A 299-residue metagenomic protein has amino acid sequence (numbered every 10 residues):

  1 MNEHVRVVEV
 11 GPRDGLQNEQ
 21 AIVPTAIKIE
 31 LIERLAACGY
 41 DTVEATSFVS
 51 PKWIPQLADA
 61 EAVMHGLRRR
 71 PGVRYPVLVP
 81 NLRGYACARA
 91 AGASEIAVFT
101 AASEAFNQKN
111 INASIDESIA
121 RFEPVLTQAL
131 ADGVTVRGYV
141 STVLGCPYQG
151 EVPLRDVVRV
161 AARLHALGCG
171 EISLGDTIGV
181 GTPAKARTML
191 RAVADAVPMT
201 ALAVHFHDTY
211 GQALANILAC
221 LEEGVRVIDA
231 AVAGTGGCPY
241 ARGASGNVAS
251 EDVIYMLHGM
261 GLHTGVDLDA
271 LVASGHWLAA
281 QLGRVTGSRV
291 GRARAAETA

Functional and structural regions predicted by a protein language model:
M1-A299: Catalytic cores and adjacent flexible loops of soluble metabolic enzymes that perform enolate/carbanion chemistry on
